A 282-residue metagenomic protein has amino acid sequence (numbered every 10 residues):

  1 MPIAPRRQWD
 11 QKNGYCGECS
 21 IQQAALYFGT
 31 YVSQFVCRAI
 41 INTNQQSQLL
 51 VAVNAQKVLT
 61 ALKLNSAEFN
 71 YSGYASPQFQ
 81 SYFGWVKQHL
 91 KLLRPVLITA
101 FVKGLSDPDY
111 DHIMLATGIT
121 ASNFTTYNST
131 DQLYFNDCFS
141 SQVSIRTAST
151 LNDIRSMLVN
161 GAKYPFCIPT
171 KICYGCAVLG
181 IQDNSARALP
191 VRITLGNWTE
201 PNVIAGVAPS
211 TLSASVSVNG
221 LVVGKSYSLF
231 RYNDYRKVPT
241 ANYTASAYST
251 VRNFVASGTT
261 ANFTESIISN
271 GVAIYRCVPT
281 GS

Functional and structural regions predicted by a protein language model:
M1, F35-P190: Conserved active-site-adjacent core of cysteine acyl-enzyme catalytic domains
M1-Q46: Active-site nucleophile-adjacent alpha helix/oxyanion-hole segment immediately C-terminal to the catalytic cysteine
S210-V216: Structural beta-strand segments of beta-rich domains
G220-K225: Short proline/glycine-enriched turn/loop motifs at strand-loop junctions of beta-rich domains
S226-F230: Beta-strand signatures of extracellular beta-sandwich domains
Y232-P239: Change "in extracellular beta-sheet-rich domains … of secreted and cell-surface proteins" to "in beta-sheet-rich domains
A241-T259: Solvent-exposed serine/threonine-rich low-complexity stretches and specific carbohydrate-binding patches
S257-S282: C-terminal beta-strand-rich structural cap/linker in extracellular carbohydrate-active enzymes
